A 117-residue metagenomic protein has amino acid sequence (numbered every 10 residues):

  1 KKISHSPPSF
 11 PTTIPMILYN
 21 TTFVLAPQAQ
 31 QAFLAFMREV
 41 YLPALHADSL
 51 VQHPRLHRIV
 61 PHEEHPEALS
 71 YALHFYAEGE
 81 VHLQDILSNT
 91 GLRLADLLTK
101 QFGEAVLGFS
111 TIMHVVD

Functional and structural regions predicted by a protein language model:
K1-P15: Short, Lys/Arg-enriched N-terminal segments with co-localized hydrophobic residues within the first ~10-30 amino acids
P7, A32, Q52, P61-E63 (+3 more regions): A broad, structure-centric signal for solvent-exposed, well-ordered loop/edge residues that line or flank functional
I17-V24, H57-N89: Short, well-ordered beta-strand segments in beta-rich or mixed alpha/beta enzyme and ligand-binding folds
A26-Q28: Long, hydrophobic N-terminal alpha-helical segment
Q30-L56, R93-D96: Short amphipathic alpha-helical segments
M37, Y76, H114-D117: Generic alpha-helical hydrophobic packing signal
P43-S49, P61, E78-H82, L97-F102: Glycine-rich loops and low-complexity Gly/Arg-rich segments that provide flexible linkers or classic glycine-based
R55-E67, D96-D117: Glycine-rich beta-strand-turn "strand-cap" elements at beta-sheet edges
